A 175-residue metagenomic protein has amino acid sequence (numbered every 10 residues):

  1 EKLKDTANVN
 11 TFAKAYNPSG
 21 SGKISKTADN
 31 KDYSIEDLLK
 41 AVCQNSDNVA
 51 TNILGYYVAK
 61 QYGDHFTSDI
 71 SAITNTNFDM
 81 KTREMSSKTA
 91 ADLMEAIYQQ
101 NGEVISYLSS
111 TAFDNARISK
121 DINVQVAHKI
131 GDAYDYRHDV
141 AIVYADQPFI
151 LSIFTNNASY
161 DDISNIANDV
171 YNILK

Functional and structural regions predicted by a protein language model:
E1-T11, V42, L151: Active-site SXXK
V9-T11, G20-G22, L108-T111, S119-N123: A generic short-segment signal for beta-strand/edge and adjacent turn/coil regions
F12-E103, Y107: Active-site-adjacent helix/loop patches that line small-molecule binding or acyl-intermediate pockets
A15-N17, S46, A50-T51, A116 (+3 more regions): Residues in flexible loops and secondary-structure boundaries
R83-S86, E95-D114, D121-N123, I130-K175: Structured C-terminal helix/loop/strand segments within mature extracytoplasmic catalytic/sensor domains
